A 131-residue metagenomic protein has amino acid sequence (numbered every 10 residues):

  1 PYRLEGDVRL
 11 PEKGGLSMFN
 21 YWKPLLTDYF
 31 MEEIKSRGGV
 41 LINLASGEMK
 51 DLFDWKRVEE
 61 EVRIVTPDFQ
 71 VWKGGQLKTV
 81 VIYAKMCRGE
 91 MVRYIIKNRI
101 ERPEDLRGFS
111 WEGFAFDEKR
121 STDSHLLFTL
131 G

Functional and structural regions predicted by a protein language model:
P1-S121, G131: Internal, well-folded beta-alpha domain core
